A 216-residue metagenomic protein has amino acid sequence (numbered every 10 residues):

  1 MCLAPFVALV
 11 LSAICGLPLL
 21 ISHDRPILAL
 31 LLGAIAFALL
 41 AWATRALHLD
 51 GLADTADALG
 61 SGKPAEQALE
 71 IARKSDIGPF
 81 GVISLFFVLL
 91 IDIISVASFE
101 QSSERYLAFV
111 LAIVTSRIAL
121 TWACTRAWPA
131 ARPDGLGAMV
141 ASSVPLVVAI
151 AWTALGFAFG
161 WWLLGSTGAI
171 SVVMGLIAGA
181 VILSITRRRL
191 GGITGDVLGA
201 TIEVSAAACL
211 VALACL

Functional and structural regions predicted by a protein language model:
M1-R45, L49, A53, K63 (+2 more regions): Hydrophobic alpha-helical transmembrane segments
